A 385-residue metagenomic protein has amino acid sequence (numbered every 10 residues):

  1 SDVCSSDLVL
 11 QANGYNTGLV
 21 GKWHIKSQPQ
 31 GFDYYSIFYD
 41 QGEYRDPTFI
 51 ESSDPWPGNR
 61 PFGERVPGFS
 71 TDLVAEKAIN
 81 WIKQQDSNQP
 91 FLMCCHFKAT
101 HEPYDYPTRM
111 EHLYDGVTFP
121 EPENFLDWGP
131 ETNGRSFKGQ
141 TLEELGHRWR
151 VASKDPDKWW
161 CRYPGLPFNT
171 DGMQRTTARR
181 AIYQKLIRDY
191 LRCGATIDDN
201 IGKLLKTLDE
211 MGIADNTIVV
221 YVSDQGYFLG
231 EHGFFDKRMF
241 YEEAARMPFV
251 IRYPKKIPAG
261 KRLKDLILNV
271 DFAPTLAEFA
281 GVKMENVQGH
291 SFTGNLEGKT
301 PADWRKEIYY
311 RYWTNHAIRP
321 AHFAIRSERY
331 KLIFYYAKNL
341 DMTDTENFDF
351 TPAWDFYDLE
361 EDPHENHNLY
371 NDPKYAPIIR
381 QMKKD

Functional and structural regions predicted by a protein language model:
D2-S5: Short, small-residue-biased leader/transition segments that mark boundaries at the very start of proteins
A12-G18, D33, D86-M93, I213-V219 (+2 more regions): Loop/turn elements at helix/coil->beta-strand transitions in domains of secreted/extracellular proteins
N13-S27, A280-Q288: Short, well-structured beta-strand/strand-turn elements
F38, R238-E242, Y312-H316, H322-F323 (+1 more regions): Short Gly/Pro-enriched turn/cap motifs at secondary-structure boundaries
Q41-V66, I82-Q89, C94-I267, E278-V287 (+3 more regions): Active-site-proximal cap/lid insertion segments
N269, A273: Zinc-coordinating Cys/His ligand positions in small cysteine/histidine-rich zinc-finger domains
K306-R311: WW-domain-binding short linear motifs
H322-D355: Low-complexity, glycine/alanine/valine/leucine- and proline-rich hydrophobic stretches
